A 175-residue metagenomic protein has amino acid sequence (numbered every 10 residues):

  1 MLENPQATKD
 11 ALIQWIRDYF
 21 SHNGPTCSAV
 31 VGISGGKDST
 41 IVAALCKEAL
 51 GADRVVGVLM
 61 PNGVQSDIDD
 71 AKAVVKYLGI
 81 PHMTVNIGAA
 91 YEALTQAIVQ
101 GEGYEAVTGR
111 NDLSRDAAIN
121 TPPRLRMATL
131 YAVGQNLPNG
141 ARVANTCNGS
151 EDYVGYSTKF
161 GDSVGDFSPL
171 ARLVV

Functional and structural regions predicted by a protein language model:
M1-T158, D166: ATP-dependent adenylation/nucleotidyltransferase module used to activate substrates
G161-V175: Gly/Ser/Thr-rich active-site loops/lids in small-molecule metabolic enzymes that frequently grip phosphoryl groups
